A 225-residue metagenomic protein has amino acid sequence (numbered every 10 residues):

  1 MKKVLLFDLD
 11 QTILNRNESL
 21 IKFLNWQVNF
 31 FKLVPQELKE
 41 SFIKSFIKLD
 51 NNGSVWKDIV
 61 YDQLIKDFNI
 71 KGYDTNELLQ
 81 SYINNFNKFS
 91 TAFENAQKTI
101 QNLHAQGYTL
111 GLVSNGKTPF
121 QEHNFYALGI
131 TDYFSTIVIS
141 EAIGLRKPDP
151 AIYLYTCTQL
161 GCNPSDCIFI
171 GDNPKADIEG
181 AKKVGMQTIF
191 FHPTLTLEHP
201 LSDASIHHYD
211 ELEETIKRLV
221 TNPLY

Functional and structural regions predicted by a protein language model:
M1-L5, Q97, Q101-H104, V113-Y225: Asp-based, Mg2+/Mn2+-dependent phosphohydrolase catalytic module
K2-Q97: N-terminal helical cap/lid subdomain that shapes the substrate entry/recognition surface in HAD-like hydrolases
V34-E37, K71, Q106, T131 (+1 more regions): Generic macromolecular interface patches on structured domains
N52, S90, L112, I168-F169: Residue-level marker of alpha-helix boundaries and capping positions
T109: Short beta-strand/loop segments at the ligand-binding rim of alpha/beta enzyme cores
